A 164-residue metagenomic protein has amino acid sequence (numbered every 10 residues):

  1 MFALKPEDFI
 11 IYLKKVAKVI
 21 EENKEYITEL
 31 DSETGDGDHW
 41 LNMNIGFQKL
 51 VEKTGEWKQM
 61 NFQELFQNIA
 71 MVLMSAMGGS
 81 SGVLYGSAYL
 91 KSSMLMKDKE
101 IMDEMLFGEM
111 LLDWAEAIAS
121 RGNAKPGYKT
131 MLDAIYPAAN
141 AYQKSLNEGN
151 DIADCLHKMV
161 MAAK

Functional and structural regions predicted by a protein language model:
M1-K164: N-terminal loops that bind phosphate or other acidic moieties and the adjacent beta-alpha structural core
